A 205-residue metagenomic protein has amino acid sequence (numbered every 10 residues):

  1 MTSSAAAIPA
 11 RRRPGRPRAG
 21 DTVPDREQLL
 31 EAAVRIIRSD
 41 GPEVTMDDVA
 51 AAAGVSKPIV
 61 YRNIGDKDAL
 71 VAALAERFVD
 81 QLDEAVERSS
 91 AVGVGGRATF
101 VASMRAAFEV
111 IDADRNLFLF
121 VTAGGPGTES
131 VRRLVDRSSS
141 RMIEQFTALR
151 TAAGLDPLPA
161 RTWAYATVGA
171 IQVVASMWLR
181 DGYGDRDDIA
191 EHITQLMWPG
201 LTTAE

Functional and structural regions predicted by a protein language model:
M1-A52, D68-A72: Basic, helix-initiating cap at the start of DNA-binding domains
M1-R13, E144-T151, M177-E205: C-terminal peripheral helix-coil segments that are non-catalytic and often amphipathic
P24, I37, V71-F78, V121 (+2 more regions): Alpha-helical DNA-contacting segments of helix-turn-helix folds
L29-I37, F78, L82, A107: Short hydrophobic clusters on alpha-helical segments that form packing/core surfaces in small helical domains
G54-I64: Short hydrophobic/aromatic patch on the recognition helix
A73, E87-A113, W163, T167 (+1 more regions): Hydrophobic alpha-helical connector segments
F108-S130, E144-T147, S176: Amphipathic alpha-helical segments used for helix-helix packing
T128-A152, R161-Y165, D188-E191, W198: Amphipathic alpha-helical packing segments from all-alpha helical-bundle domains
